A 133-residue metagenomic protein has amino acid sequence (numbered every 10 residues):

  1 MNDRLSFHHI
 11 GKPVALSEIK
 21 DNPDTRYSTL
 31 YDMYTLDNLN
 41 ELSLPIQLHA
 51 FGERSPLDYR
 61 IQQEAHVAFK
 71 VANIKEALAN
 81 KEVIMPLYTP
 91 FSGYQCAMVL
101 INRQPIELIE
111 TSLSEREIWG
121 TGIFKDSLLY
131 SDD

Functional and structural regions predicted by a protein language model:
M1-E53, A77-E82, L87-N102: Core segments of cupin and vicinal oxygen chelate
M1-N22, Q62-F69, T121-D133: N-terminal beta-strand motif that seeds the catalytic metal site of vicinal oxygen chelate
P45, A68, P105: Short hydrophobic-acidic sequence motifs that mark active-site Asp/Glu residues
I46-R60, Y130-D132: Conserved, structured core segments of small domains
R54-L57, A68, S114-I118: A short local loop/turn or secondary-structure capping micro-motif enriched for an aromatic residue
D58-A79: Short, solvent-exposed interaction modules
I74-K75, S92, L113-E115: A short acidic, glycine/proline-enriched capping/turn motif at secondary-structure boundaries, especially helix N-cap
I101-D132: Short, Lys/Arg-rich amphipathic alpha-helical interaction segments that bind nucleic acids or acidic protein surfaces
